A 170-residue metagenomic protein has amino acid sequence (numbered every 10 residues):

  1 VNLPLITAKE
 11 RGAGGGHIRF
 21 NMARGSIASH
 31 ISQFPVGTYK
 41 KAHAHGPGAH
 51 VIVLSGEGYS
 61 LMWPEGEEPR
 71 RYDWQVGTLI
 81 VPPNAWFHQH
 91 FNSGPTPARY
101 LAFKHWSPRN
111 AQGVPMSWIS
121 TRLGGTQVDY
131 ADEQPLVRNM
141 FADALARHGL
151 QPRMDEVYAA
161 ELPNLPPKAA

Functional and structural regions predicted by a protein language model:
V1, P108, Q112-Q151: Active-site-adjacent segment of 2-oxoglutarate/Fe(II) JmjC oxygenases
V1-H30, P135-A170: A short, N-terminal "cap"/entry segment at the start of jelly-roll beta-barrel domains of the cupin/DSBH fold
E10-H17, A28-H45, L61, A85-W86: Conserved short histidine dyad/triad with adjacent acidic residue
K41-H43, G48-V53, R71-Y72, L79-I80: His/acidic/aromatic-lined binding-pocket segments of jelly-roll/cupin-type domains and related regulatory beta-sandwich
V51-I52, V81, P95-M116: A short hydrophobic beta-strand segment most commonly corresponding to one strand of the jelly-roll/cupin
P64-N84: Short acidic-glycine-tyrosine-enriched beta hairpin
